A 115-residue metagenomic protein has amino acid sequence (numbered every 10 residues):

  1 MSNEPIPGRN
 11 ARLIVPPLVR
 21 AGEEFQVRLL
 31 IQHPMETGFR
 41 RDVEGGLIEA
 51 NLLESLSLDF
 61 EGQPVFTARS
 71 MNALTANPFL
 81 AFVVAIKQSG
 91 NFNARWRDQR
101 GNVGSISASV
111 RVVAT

Functional and structural regions predicted by a protein language model:
P5-P7, A11-S70, T75: Contiguous segments within soluble domain cores/interaction surfaces
E24, K87-N91: Extracellular Ig-like/FN3 beta-sandwich strand-entry sites
P34, Q99-G101, V113: Short coil/turn motifs at secondary-structure junctions
S57, N93-R95: Residue-level detector of beta-strand face positions
P78-F82: Short strand-edge motifs at loop-to-beta-strand transitions and within beta-strands of extracellular beta-rich domains
W96-S107: Short acidic/polar inter-strand loop motif in beta-rich domains
S109-T115: Short beta-strand edge segments in extracellular beta-sheet folds
